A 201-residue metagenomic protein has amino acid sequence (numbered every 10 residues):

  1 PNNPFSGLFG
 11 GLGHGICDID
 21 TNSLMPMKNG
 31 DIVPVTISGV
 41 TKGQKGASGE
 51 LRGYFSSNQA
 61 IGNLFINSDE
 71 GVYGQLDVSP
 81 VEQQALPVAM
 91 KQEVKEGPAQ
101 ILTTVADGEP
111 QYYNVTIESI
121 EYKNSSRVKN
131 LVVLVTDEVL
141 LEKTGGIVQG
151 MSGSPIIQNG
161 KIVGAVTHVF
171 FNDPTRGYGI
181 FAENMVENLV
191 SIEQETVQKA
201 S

Functional and structural regions predicted by a protein language model:
P1-S201: C-terminal recognition in membrane/secretory proteostasis and scaffolding
